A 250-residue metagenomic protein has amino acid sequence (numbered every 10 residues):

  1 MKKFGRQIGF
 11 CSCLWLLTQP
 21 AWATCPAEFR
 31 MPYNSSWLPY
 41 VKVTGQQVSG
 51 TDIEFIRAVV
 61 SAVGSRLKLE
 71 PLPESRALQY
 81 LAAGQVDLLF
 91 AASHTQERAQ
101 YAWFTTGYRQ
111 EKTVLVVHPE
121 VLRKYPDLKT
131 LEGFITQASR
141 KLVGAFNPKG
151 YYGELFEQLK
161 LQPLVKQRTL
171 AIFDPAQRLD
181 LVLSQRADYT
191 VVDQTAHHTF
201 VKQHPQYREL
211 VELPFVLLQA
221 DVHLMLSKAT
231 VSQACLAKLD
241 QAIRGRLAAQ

Functional and structural regions predicted by a protein language model:
T18-P20: N-terminal signal peptide c-region/cleavage motif recognized by signal peptidases
T24-Q100, A171: Extracytoplasmic small-molecule ligand-binding "clamshell" domains of the periplasmic binding protein/Venus flytrap
N34-W37, Q110-T113, H204-Q241: Periplasmic-binding protein-like
I53-V63, E120-K141, G150, D221-Q250: Extended ligand-binding regions for polar small-molecule ligands
I56-V63, L128, E132-L142, F146-I172 (+1 more regions): Ligand-binding cleft/hinge of the Venus flytrap
R57, L69-Q137, P214-L217, A229: Acidic, polar ligand-binding/catalytic clefts
S75-D87, W103, P175-T195: Short helices/loops that flank or line small-molecule/ion binding pockets
R76, A92-Y101, L155-Q158, D188-L210 (+1 more regions): A ligand-binding cleft/hinge motif common to bilobed small-molecule-binding domains
